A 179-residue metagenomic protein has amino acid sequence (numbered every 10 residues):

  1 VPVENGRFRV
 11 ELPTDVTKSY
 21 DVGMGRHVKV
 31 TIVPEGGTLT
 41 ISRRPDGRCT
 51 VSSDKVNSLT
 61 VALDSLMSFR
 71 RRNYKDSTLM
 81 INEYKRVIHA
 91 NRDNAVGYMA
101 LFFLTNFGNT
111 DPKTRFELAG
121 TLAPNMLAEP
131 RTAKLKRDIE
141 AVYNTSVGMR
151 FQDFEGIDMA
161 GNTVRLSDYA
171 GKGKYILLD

Functional and structural regions predicted by a protein language model:
V1-A90: A non-transmembrane, solvent-exposed segment enriched in polar/low-complexity residues
V30-T31, L118-G120, Q152-E155: Juxtamembrane/interface motifs at transmembrane-helix termini
L39-I41, T78-V147: N-terminal targeting signals for export/organelle localization
D54, D76, T110-P112, R165 (+1 more regions): Poly-acidic low-complexity segments
A133-G171: N-terminal "domain-start" segment that seeds a small globular fold
L177-L178: Hydrophobic beta-strand anchors of alpha/beta hydrolase catalytic cores
